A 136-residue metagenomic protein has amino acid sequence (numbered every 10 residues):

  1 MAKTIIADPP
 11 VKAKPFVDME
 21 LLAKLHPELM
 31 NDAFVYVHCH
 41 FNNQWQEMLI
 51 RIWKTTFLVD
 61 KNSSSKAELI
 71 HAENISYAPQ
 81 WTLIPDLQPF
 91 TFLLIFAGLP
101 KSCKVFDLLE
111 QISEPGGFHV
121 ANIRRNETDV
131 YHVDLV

Functional and structural regions predicted by a protein language model:
M1-N31, S63-I75: Low-complexity, acidic Ser/Thr/Pro/Gly-rich terminal tails and inter-domain linkers that flank the onset of structured
A33-Q44: Short, well-ordered beta-strand segments enriched in hydrophobic/aromatic residues
V37, F90-F92, A121: Hydrophobic residues positioned within well-ordered beta-strands of beta-sheet architectures
Q44-W81, P85, L135: The feature marks short-to-medium sequence segments in extracytoplasmic or secretory-pathway proteins
T56-N62, E110-G117: Short edge-strand/loop segments of extracellular domains
H71-S113: Short, solvent-exposed, Trp/other aromatic-anchored flexible loops in extracytoplasmic proteins
G117-I123: Edge beta-strands of extracellular beta-sandwich domains
I123-H132: Short beta-strand elements
